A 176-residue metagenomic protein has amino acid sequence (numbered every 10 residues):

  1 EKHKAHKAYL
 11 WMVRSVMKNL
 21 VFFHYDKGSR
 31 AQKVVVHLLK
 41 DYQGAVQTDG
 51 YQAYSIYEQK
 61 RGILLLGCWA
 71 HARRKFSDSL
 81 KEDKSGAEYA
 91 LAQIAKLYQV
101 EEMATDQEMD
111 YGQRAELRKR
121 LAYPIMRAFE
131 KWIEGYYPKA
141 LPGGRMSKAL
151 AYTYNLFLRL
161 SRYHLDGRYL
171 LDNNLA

Functional and structural regions predicted by a protein language model:
E1-A176: Catalytic center-proximal scaffold of phosphoryl-transfer enzymes
